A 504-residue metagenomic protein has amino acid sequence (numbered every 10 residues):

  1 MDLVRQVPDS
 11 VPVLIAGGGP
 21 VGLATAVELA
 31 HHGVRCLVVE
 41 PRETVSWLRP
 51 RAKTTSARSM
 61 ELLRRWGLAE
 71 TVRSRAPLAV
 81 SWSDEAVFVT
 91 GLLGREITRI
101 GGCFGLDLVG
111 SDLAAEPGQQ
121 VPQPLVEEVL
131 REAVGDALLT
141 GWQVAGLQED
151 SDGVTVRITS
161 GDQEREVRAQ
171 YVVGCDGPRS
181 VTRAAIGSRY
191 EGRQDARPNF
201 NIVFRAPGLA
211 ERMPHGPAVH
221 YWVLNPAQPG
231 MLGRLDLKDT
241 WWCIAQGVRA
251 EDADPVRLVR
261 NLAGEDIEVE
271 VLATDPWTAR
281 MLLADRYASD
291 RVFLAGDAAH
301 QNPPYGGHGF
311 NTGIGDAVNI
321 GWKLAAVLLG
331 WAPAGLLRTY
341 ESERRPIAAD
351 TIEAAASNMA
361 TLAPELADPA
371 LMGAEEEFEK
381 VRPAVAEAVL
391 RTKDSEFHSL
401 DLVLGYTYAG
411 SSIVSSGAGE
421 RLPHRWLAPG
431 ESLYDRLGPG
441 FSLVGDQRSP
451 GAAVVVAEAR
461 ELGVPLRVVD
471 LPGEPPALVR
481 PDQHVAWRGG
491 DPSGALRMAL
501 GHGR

Functional and structural regions predicted by a protein language model:
R5, A326-A428, S432-F441, D446-R448 (+4 more regions): C-terminal helical "tail/cap" subdomain of flavin- and related membrane-associated enzymes
P8-V38: N-terminal Rossmann-like FAD-binding beta1-loop-alpha1 element of flavoenzymes
D9-V11, D162-Y171: Core beta-strand elements of the Rossmann-like FAD/NAD(P) dinucleotide-binding domain in flavoenzyme oxidoreductases
G17-A26, L130, G174, V271-S357 (+4 more regions): Conserved mid-domain beta->alpha element of the FAD-binding
A30-A52: Glycine-rich FAD pyrophosphate-binding loop
L48-R51, T55-A133: Active-site-adjacent segment of FAD-dependent monooxygenases/related oxidoreductases
V72, Y171, C175-A279: Conserved FAD-binding catalytic core of PHBH/FMO-like flavoproteins
T140-V154: A conserved short coil-to-beta-strand element within the FAD-binding core of flavoproteins
